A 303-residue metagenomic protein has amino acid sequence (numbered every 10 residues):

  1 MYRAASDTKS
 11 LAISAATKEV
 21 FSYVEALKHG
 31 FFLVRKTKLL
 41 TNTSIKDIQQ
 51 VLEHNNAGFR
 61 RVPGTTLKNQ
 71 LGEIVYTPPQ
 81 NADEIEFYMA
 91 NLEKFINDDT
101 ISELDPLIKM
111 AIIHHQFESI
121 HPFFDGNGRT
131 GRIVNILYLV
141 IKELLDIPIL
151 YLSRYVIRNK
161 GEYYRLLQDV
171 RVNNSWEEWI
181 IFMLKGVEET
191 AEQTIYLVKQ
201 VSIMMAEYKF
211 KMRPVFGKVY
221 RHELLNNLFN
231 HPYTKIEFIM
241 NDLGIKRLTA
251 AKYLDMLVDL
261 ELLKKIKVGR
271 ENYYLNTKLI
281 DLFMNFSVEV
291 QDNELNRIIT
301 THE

Functional and structural regions predicted by a protein language model:
M1-E303: FIC/Doc superfamily catalytic core
